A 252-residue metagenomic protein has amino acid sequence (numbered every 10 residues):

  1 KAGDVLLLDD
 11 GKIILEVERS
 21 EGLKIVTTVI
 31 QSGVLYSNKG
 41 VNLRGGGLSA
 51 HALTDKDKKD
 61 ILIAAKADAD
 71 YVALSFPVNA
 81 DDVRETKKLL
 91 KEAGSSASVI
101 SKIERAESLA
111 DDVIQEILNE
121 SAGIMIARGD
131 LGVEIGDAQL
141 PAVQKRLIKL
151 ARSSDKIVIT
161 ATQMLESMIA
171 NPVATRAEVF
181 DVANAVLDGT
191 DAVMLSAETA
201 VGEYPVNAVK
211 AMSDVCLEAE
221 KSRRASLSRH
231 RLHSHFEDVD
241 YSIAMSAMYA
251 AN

Functional and structural regions predicted by a protein language model:
K1-N252: Non-catalytic helical/linker scaffolds that mediate oligomerization, partner binding, and domain coupling around large
